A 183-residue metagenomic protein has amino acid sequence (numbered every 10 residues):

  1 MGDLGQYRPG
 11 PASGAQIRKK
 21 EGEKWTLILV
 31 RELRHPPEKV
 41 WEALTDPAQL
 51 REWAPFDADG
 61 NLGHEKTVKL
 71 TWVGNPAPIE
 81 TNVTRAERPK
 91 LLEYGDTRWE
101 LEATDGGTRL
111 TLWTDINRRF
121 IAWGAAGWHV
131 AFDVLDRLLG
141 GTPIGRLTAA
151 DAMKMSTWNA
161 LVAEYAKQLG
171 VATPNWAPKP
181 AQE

Functional and structural regions predicted by a protein language model:
M1-D57, A181-E183: Hydrophobic ligand-binding cavity/cleft-lining segments
M1-G22, D105-E183: Terminal "cap-and-tail" regions of soluble proteins that handle hydrophobic small molecules
Y7, R51-I121: Hydrophobic-ligand binding "helix-grip"
V30-R31, A43, L62, T84-R85 (+3 more regions): Alpha-helical interaction segments
R34, D46, E65, L92 (+3 more regions): Intrinsically disordered, low-complexity regions enriched in Ser/Pro/Gly/Gln/His and often acidic
T45-D46, R88, R137-G141: Residues at helix-coil transition
